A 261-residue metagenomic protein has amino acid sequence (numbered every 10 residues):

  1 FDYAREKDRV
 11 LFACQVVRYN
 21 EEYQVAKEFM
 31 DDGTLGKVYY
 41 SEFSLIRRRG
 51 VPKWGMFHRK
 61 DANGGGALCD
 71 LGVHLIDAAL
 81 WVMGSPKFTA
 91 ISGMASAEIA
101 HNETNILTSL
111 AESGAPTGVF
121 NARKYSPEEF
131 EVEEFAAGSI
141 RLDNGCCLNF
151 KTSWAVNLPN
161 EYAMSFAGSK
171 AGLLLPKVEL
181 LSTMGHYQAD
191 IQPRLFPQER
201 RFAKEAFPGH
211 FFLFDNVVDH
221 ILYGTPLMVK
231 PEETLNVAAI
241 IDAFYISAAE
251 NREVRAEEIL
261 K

Functional and structural regions predicted by a protein language model:
F1, E6, D143, N216-K261: C-terminal helix-rich "cap/oligomerization" subdomain common to oxidoreductases
K7-V10, V17-E128, N251: Predominantly a Rossmann-like dinucleotide-binding segment in NAD(P)-dependent oxidoreductases
L11-Q15, N149-K151: Short catalytic-loop micro-motif centered on adjacent basic/acidic residues
Q15-R18, L45, W154, E233: Structured beta->alpha junctions
N20, Q24, C69, V73-D77 (+2 more regions): A structural signal for well-ordered alpha-helical segments within the folded catalytic domains of diverse enzymes
D77-L181, F211-D219, Y223-G224, A243 (+1 more regions): Contiguous beta-strand/loop segments that form the cofactor/metal-binding neighborhood of enzyme cores
M164, V178-L195: Short polybasic amphipathic segments
R194-E205: C-terminal "lid/loop" region of Rossmann-like NAD(P)-dependent oxidoreductases
